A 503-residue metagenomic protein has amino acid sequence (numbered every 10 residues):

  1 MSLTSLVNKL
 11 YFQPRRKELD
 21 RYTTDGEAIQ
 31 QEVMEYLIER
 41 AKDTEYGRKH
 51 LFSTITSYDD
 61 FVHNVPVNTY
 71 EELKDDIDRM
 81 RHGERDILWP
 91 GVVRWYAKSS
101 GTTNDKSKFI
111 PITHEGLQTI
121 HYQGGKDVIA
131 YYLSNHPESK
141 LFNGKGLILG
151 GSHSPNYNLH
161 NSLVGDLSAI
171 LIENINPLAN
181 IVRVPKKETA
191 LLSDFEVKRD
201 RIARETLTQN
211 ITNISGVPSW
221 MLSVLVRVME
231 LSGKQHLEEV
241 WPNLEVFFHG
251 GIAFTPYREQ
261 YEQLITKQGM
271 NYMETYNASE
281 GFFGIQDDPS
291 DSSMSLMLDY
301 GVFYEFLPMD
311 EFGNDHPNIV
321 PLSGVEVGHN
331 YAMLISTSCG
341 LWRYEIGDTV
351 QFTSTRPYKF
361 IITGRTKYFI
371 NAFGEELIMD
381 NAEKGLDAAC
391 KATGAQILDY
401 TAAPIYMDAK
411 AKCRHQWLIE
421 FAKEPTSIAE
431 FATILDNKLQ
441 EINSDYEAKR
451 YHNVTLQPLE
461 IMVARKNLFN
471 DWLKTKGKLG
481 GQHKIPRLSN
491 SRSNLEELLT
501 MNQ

Functional and structural regions predicted by a protein language model:
M1-S53, F61-N68, D76-R79, G83 (+1 more regions): Active-site glycine/GP-rich loop and adjacent strand/helix microenvironment that borders small-molecule binding pockets
A28, E32-Y96, S107-I112, T119 (+2 more regions): Active-site diphosphate/adenylate-binding microenvironment
A97-T103: Conserved helicase ATPase motor motifs in RecA-like P-loop NTPase domains
D105-I110, F369-A372: Short small-residue beta-strand/loop micro-motif enriched in glycine and branched aliphatics
K106, F142-G144, N243-L244, M270: Short coil/turn connectors at secondary-structure junctions
E115-Q118, E424-P425: Short strand->helix junction
Y131-A179: Conserved AMP-binding loop of ANL adenylate-forming enzymes
